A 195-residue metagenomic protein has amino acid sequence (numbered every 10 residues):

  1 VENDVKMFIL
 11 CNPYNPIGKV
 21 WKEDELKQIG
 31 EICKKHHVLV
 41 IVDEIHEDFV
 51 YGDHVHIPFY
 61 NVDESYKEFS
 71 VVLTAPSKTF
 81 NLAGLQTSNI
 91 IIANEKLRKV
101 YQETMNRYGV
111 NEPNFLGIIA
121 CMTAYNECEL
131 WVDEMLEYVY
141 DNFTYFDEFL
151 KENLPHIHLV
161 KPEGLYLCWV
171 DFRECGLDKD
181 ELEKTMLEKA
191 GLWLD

Functional and structural regions predicted by a protein language model:
V1-G52: Active-site phosphate-binding strand-loop segment of PLP-dependent enzymes
C33, D63, L150, M186-L187: A generic structural signal for well-ordered alpha-helical segments
K35-H36, Y66, A190: Helix C-cap/helix->beta junction micro-motif
I41, V71-L73, V160, W193-D195: Structural detector of well-ordered beta-strand residues that form the stable sheet scaffold of enzyme domains
E64, E68-Y140, D147-E148, E152: Conserved core segment of the aminotransferase class I/II
M122, E137-D147, L159-F172: Conserved glycine-rich beta-strand-loop-beta hairpin in the small C-terminal domain of fold type I
I157-H158, V170-D195: Conserved C-terminal alpha-helix-loop-beta "cap" of PLP-dependent enzymes that closes/shapes the active-site mouth
